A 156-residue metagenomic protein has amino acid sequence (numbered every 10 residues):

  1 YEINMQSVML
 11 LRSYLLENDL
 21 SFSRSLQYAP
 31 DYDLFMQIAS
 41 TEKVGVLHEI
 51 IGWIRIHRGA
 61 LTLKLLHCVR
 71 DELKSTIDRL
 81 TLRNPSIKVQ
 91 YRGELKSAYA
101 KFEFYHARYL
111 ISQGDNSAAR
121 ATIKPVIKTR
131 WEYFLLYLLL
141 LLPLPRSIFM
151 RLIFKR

Functional and structural regions predicted by a protein language model:
Y1-D71: Conserved nucleotide-sugar donor-binding catalytic segment
W53-R156: C-terminal subregions of glycosyltransferases and related glycan-biosynthesis enzymes
